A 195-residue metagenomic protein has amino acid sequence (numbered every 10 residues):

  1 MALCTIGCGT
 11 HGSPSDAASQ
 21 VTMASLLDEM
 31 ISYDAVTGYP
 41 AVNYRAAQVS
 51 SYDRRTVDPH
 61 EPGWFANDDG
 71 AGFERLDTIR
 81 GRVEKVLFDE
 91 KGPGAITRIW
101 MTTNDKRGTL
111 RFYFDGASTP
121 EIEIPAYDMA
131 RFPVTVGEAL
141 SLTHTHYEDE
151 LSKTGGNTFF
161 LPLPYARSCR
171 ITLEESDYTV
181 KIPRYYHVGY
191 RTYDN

Functional and structural regions predicted by a protein language model:
M1-T5: Bacterial N-terminal signal peptides
D16-N195: Beta-strand-centric surfaces of beta-sandwich/beta-rich domains
